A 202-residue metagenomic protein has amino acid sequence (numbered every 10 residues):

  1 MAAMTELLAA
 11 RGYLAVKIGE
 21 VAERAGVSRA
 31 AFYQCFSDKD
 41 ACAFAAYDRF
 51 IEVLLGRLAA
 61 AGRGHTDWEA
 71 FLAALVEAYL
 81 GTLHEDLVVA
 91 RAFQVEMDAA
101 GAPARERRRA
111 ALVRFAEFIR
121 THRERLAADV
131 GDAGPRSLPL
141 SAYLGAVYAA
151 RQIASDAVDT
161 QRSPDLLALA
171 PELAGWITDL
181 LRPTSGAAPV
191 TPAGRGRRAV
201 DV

Functional and structural regions predicted by a protein language model:
A3-L8, L54, Y79: Short hydrophobic clusters on alpha-helical segments that form packing/core surfaces in small helical domains
L7-A41: Helix-turn-helix
I18, D48-L55: Short, basic, alpha-helical segments at the C-terminal edge of helix-turn-helix-like DNA-binding modules
A45, A59-E85: Hydrophobic alpha-helical connector segments
L54, A92, A150: Short, structured motif recognition centered on aromatic/hydrophobic residues
A61-H65, F93-M97, L126, A154-Q161: Secondary-structure edge/capping motif, primarily at the C-terminal ends of alpha-helices and the immediately following
L83-P103, R120-R123, S155: Amphipathic alpha-helical segments used for helix-helix packing
A102-D129, R136-Q152, L167-T178: Amphipathic alpha-helical packing segments from all-alpha helical-bundle domains
